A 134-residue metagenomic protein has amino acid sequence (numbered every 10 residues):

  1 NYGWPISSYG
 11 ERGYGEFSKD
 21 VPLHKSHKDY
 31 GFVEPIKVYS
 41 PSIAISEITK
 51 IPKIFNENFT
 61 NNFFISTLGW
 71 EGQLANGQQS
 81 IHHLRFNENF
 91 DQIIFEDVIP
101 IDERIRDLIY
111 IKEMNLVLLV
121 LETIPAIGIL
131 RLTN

Functional and structural regions predicted by a protein language model:
N1-I94, I129-L132: Beta-propeller domain segments
Q79-H82, E103-R106, N115: A generic structural signal for well-ordered alpha-helical surface patches
F90-K112: Conserved blade-ending motifs and adjacent loop-strand segments that build the rim/top face of beta-propeller domains
D107-N134: Blade-level signature of beta-propeller repeat domains, shared across WD40, Kelch, NHL, RCC1 and BNR/Asp-box propellers
